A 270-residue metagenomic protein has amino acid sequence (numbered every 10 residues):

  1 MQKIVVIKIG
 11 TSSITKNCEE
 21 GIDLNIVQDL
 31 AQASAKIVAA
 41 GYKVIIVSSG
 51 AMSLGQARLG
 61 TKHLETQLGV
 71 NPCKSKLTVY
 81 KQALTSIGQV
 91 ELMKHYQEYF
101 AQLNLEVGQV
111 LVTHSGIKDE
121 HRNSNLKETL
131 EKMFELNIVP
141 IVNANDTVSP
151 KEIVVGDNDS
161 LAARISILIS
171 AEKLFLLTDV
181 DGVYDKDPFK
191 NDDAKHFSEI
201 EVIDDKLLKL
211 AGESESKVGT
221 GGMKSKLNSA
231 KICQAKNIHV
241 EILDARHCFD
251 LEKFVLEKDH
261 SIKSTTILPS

Functional and structural regions predicted by a protein language model:
M1-E106, V110-S270: C-terminal catalytic "cap/lid" subdomain
